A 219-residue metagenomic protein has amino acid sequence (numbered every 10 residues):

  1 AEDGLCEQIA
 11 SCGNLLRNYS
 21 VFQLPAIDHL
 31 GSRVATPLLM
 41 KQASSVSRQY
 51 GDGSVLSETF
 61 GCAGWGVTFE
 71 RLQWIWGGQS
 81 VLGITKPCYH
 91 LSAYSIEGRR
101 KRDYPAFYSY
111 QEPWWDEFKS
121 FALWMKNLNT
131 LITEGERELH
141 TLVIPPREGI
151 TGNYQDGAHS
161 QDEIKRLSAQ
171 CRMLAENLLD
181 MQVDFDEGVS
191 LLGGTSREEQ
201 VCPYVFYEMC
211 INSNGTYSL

Functional and structural regions predicted by a protein language model:
A1-L219: Carbohydrate-binding surfaces of carbohydrate-active enzymes
